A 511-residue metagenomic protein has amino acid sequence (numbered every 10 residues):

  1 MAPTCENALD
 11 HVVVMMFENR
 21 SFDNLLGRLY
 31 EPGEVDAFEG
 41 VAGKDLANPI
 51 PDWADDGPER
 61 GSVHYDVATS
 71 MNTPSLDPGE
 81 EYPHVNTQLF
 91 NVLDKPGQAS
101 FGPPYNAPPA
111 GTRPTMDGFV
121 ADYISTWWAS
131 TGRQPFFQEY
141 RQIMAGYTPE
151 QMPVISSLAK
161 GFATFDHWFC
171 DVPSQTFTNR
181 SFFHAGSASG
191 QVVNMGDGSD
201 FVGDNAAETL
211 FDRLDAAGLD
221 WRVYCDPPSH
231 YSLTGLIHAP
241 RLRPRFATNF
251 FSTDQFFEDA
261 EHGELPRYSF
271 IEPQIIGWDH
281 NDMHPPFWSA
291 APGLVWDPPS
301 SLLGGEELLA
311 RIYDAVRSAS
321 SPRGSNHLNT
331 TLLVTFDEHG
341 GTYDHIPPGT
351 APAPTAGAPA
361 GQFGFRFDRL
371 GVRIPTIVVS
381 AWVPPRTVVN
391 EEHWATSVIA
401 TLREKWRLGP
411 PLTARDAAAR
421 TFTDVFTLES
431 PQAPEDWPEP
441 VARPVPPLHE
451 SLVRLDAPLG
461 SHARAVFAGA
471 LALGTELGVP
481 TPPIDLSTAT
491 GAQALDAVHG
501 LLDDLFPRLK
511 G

Functional and structural regions predicted by a protein language model:
M1-G511: N-terminal pro-sequences and low-complexity stem/linker regions of secreted or lumenal proteins
